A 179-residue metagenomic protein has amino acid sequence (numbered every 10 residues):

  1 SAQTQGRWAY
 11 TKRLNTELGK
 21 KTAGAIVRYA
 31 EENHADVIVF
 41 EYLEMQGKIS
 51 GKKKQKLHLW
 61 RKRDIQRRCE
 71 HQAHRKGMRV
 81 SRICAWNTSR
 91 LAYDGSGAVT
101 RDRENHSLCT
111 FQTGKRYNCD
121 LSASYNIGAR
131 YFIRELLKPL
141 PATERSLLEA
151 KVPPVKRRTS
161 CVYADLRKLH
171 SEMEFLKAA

Functional and structural regions predicted by a protein language model:
S1-A179: Positively charged, helix-rich recognition surfaces that bind polyanionic ligands
